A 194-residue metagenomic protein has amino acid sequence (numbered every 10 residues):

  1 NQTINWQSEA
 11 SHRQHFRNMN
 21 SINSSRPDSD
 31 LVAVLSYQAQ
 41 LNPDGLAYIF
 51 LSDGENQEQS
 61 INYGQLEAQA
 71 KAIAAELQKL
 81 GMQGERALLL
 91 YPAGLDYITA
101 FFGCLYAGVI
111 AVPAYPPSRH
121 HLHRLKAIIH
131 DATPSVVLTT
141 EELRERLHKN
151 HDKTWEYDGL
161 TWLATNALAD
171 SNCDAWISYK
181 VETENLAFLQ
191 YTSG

Functional and structural regions predicted by a protein language model:
N1-S36, L51: Flexible, non-catalytic linker and terminal segments flanking ANL/adenylate-forming cores
S11, V34-I61, L186-L189: AMP-dependent adenylate-forming
P43-L46, W162-L163, A167-Y191: Conserved pre-ATP/AMP-binding loop-to-beta segment of ANL
D44-E85, L89-F102, R119-K126, D170 (+1 more regions): Conserved AMP-binding/adenylate-forming core of the ANL superfamily
Q78, F102-P113, D131: Short hydrophobic alpha-helices that are characteristic scaffold elements of the AMP-binding
A87, C104, L186, T192: Conserved S/T- and glycine-rich ATP-binding loop of Class I adenylate-forming
P113-H148, S171-C173: Conserved ATP-dependent adenylate/AMP-binding module captured primarily in the ANL superfamily
E145-Y157: Short, aromatic/basic amphipathic alpha-helical patches
